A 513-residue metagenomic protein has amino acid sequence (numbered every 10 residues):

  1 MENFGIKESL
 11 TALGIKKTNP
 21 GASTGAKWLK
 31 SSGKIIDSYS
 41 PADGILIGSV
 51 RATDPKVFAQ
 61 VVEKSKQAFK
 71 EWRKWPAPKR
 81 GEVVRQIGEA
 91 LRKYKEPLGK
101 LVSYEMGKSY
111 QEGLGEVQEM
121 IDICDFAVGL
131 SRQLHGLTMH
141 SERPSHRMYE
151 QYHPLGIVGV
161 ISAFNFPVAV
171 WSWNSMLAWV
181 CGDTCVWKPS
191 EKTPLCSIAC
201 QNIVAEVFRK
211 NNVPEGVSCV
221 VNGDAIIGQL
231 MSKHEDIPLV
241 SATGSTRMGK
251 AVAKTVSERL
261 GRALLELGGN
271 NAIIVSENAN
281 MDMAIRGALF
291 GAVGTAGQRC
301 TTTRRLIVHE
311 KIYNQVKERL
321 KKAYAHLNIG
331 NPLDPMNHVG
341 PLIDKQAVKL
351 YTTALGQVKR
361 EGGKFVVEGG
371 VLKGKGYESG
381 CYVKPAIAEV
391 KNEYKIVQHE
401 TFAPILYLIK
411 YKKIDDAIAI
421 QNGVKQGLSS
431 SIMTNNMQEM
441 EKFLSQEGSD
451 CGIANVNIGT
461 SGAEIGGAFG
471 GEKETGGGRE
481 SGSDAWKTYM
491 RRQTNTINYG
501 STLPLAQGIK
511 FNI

Functional and structural regions predicted by a protein language model:
M1-D43: Hydrophobic face of amphipathic alpha-helices that form TPR/SEL1-like repeat modules and related alpha-solenoid
D43-G48, N212-V213, I237, I274 (+2 more regions): Conserved C-terminal structural/oligomerization subdomain of aldehyde/semialdehyde dehydrogenase
G44, R80, V102, C124 (+9 more regions): Residue-level signal for inorganic ion chemistry
I45-L134, S145: Glycine-rich loop-to-alpha-helix module at the N-terminal edge of alpha/beta enzyme cores
L46-T53, A68-K74, V160, I273-S276 (+5 more regions): Short, well-ordered beta-strand elements within core beta-sheets of diverse protein domains
Q67-K70, E89-E96, G107, G129-G136 (+10 more regions): Generic secondary-structure signature for well-ordered alpha-helical cores
G136-M283, Y411: Rossmann-like NAD(P) dinucleotide-binding subdomain of oxidoreductase/dehydrogenase enzymes
E206, R247-N392, I414, A419 (+3 more regions): ALDH superfamily catalytic-core signature
